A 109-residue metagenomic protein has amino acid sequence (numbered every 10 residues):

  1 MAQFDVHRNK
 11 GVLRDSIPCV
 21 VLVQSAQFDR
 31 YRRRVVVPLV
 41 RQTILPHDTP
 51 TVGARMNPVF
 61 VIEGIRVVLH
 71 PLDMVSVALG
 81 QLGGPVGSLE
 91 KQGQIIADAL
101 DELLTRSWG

Functional and structural regions predicted by a protein language model:
M1-N9, G84-P85, I95-I96: Short N-terminal helix-initiation segments at or just after the protein's N-terminus
Q3-V6, K10, R14-M56: Compact nucleic-acid interaction/catalytic patches
F60-G109: C-terminal terminal-subdomain/extension
